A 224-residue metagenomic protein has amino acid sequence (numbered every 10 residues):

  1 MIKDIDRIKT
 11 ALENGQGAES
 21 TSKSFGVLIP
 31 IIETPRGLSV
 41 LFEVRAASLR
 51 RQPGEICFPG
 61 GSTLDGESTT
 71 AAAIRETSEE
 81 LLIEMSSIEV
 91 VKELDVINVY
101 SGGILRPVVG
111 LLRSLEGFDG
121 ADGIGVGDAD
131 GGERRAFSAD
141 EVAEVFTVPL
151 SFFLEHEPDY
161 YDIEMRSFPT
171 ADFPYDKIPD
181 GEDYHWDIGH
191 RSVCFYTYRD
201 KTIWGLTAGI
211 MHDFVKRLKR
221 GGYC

Functional and structural regions predicted by a protein language model:
M1-E19: Entry/capping segment at the start of metal-dependent catalytic domains with acidic active-site entry clusters
A11, G54, S192-C194: Short glycine/proline-rich turn/loop motifs
G17-F58: N-terminal strand-loop-strand
R36-V44, G117, R135-A136, G205: Short, well-ordered strand-loop elements centered on a beta-strand within folded domains, enriched for acidic residues
S62-I203, H212-D213, R217, G221: Unchanged
